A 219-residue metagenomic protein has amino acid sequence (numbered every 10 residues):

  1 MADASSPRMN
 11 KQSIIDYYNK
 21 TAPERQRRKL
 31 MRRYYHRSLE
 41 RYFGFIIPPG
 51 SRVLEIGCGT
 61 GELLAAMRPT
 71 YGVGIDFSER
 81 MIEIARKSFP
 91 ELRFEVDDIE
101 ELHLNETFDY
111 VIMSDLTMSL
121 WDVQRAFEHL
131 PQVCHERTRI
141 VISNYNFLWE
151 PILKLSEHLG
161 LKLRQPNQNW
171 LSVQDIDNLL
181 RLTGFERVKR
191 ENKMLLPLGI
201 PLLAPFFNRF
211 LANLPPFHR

Functional and structural regions predicted by a protein language model:
A2-P48, E62, P201: Conserved class I S-adenosyl-L-methionine
G50-G59: Conserved class I S-adenosyl-L-methionine
G59-E100: Class I SAM-dependent methyltransferase SAM/SAH-binding core
L104, L155-S156, Q174, N178 (+2 more regions): A C-terminal cap/extension of S-adenosyl-L-methionine-dependent methyltransferases that defines the acceptor-substrate
I112: A conserved beta-strand element that flanks and buttresses the S-adenosyl-L-methionine
Q124-R139: A short glycine-rich, Lys/Arg-flanked "PGG" loop and its adjoining helix->strand segment in the class I
I142-N144: Acidic carboxylate diad motif detector
F147-N167: Short, glycine-/aromatic-enriched active-site segment of Class I SAM-dependent methyltransferases
